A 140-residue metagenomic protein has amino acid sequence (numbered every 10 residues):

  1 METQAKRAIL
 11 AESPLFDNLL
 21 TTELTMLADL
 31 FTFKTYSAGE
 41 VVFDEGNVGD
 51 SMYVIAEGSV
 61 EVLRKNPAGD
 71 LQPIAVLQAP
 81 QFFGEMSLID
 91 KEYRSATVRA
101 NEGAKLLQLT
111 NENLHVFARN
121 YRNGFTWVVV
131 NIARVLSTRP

Functional and structural regions predicted by a protein language model:
M1-P140: Cytosolic regulatory regions built on CNB/CRP/Popeye-like sensor folds
